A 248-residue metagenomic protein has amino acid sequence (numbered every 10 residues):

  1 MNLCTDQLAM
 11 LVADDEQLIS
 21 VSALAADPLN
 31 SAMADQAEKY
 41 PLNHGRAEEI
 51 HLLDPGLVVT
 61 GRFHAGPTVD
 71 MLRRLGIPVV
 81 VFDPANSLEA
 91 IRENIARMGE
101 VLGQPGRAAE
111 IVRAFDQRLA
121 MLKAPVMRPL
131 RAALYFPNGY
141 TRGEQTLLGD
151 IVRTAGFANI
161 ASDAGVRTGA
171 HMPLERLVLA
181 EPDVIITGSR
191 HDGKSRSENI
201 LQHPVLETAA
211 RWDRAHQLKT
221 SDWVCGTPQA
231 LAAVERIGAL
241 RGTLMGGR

Functional and structural regions predicted by a protein language model:
M1-A13, G106-F157: Basic- and aromatic-lined ligand-binding clefts that recognize polyanionic substrates
M1-F63, F157-I160: A short, structured surface patch at a secondary-structure boundary
T5-L11, A26-S31, Y140-E144, T187 (+2 more regions): Short, solvent-exposed loop/turn elements at domain surfaces
S22, P28, L147-G169, R214-Q217: His/Asp/Glu-enriched short active-site or ligand-binding loop at hydrolase and phosphoryl-transfer sites
Q36-E48, A85, G165-L174: Short helix-initiation/N-cap motifs at beta->coil->alpha
A47-D54, L75, H171-E181: Short helices/loops that flank or line small-molecule/ion binding pockets
P67, D83-R97, R131-D150, G193: Extracytoplasmic ligand-binding site segments that recognize negatively charged/polar headgroups
A90-E100, A109, V184, G188-R248: Structured C-terminal subdomain patch of bacterial secreted/periplasmic proteins
